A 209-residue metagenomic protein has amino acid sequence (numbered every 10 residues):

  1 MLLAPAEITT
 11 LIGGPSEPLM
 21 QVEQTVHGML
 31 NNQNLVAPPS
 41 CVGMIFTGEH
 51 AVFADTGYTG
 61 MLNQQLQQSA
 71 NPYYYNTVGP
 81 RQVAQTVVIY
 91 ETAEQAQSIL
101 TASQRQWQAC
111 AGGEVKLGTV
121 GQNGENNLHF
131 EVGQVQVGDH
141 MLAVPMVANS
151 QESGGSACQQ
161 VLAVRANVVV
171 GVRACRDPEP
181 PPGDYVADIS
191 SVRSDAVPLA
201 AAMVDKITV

Functional and structural regions predicted by a protein language model:
M1-E7: N-terminal low-complexity, Pro/Thr/Ser-rich intrinsically disordered segments that act as propeptides or flexible
L3, E91, V164-R165: A conserved hydrophobic position in a structured secondary element of the catalytic/binding core that shapes
T9, Q104, A201-V204: Generic solvent-exposed, charged/amphipathic alpha-helical segments that serve as macromolecular interface scaffolds
T9-T10, L19: Hydrophobic alpha-helical segments
P18-C158, A187, S191, D195-A196 (+1 more regions): A small/polar (G/S/T-enriched), proline-flanked helix-loop surface module common in exported/cell-envelope proteins
G154-P180: Short, well-structured beta-strand
A166, C175-K206: Structured C-terminal helix/loop/strand segments within mature extracytoplasmic catalytic/sensor domains
